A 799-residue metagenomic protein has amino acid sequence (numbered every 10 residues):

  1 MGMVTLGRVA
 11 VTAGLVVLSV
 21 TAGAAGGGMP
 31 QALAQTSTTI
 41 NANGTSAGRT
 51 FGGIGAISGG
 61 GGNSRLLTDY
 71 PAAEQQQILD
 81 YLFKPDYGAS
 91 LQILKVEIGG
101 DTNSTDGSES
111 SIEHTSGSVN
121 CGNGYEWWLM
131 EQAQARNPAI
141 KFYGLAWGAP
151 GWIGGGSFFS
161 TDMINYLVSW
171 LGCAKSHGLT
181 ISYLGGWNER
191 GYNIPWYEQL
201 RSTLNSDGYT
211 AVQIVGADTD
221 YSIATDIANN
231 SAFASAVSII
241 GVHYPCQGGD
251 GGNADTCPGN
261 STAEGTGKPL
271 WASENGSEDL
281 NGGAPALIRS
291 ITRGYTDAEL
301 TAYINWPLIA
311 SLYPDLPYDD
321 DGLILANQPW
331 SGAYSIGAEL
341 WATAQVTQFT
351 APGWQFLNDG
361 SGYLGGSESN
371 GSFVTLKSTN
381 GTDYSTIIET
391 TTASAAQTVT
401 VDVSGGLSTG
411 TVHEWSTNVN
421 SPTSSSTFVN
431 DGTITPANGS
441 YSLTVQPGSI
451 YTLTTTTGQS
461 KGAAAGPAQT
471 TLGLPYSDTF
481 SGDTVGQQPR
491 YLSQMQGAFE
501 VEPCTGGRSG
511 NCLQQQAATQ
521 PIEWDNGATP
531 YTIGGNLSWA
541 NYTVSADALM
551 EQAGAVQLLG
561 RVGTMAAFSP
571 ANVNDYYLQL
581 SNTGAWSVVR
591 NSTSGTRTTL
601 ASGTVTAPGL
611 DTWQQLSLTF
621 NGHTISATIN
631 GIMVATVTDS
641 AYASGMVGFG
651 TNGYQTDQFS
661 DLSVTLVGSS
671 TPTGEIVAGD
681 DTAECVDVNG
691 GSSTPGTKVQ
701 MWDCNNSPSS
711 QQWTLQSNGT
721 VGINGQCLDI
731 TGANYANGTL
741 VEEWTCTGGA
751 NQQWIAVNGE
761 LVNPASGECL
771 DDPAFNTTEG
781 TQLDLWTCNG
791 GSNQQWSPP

Functional and structural regions predicted by a protein language model:
Q35-I181, G186, I194, E198 (+1 more regions): N-terminal catalytic cores of secreted or lumenal carbohydrate-active enzymes
A272-T350, W354-E368: Aromatic/acidic polysaccharide-binding cleft in carbohydrate-active enzymes
G360-G410: Carbohydrate-binding surface patches
I388-A498, Q520-I522, G595, T665 (+1 more regions): C-terminal beta-sandwich/jelly-roll accessory domains of carbohydrate-active enzymes
A517-S587: Secretory/extracellular carbohydrate-interaction modules and structurally similar beta-sandwich "look-alikes"
V605, I629-G648: Short, solvent-exposed beta-strand-to-loop segments that form ligand-recognition rims of beta-rich domains
T612-S626: Localized edge beta-strand/strand-to-loop motifs within extracellular or lumenal beta-rich domains
S669-S693, S709-A736, A750-T777, Q795-P799: Extracellular glycan-recognition/adhesion modules and their associated mucin-like linkers
